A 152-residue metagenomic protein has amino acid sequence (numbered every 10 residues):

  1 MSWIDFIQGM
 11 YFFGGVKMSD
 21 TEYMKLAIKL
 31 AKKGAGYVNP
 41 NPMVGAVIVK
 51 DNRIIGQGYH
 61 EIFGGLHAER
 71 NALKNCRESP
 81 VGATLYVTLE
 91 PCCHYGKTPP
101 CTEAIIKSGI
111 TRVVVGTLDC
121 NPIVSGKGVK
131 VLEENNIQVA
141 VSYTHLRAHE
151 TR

Functional and structural regions predicted by a protein language model:
F6-K17: Short, Lys/Arg-enriched N-terminal segments with co-localized hydrophobic residues within the first ~10-30 amino acids
D20-Y37: Short, basic/aromatic recognition patches
Y23, P40-V44, V81-A83: Acidic, glycine-enriched active-site microenvironments
G36-P40, K50: Short loop/turn motifs at secondary-structure junctions and domain boundaries
I48-Y143: Zn2+-dependent cytidine deaminase-like catalytic core
T144-T151: Conserved small/polar residues in nucleotide/adenosyl-binding loops
